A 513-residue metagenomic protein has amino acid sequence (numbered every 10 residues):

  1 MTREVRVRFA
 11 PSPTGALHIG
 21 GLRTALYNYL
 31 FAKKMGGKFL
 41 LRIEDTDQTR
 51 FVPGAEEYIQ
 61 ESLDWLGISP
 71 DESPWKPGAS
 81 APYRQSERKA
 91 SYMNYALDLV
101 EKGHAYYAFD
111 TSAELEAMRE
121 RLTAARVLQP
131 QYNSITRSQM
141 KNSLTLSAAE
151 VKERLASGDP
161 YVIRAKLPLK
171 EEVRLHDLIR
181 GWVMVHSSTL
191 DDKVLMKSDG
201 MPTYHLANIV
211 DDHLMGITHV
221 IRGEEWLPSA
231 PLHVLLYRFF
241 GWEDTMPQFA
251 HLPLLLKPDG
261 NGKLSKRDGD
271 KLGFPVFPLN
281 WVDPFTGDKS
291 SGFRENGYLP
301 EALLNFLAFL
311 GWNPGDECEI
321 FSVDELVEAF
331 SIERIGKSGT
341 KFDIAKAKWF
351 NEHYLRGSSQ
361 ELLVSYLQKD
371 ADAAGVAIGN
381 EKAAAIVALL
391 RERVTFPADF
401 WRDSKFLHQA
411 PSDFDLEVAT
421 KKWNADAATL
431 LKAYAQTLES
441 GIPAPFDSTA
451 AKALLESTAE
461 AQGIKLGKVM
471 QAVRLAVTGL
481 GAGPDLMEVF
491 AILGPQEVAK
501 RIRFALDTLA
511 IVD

Functional and structural regions predicted by a protein language model:
T2-L128, P228-F239, A302: N-terminal Rossmann-like or analogous alpha/beta NTP/dinucleotide-binding catalytic cores that position adenine
T2-V5, K34, L206-I209, P275-N280: Active-site-adjacent bridging/hinge elements
V7-P13, L40-D45, M215-I221, F285-S290 (+2 more regions): Glycine- and acidic
N28, I59, L99, G103 (+8 more regions): Residue-level signal for inorganic ion chemistry
E61-D64, L97, N305-A308, E328 (+1 more regions): Generic alpha-helical structural context detector
Y107, T111-D268, P275, K289 (+1 more regions): Active-site cores that bind ATP or allylic diphosphates and position pyrophosphate for catalysis
F240-E243, Q248-F414, K421, T478-D513: Catalytic adenosine-cofactor/nucleotide-binding cores of aminoacyl-tRNA synthetases and other
V364, A419-A482: C-terminal accessory/binding modules appended to enzymatic or scaffolding proteins
